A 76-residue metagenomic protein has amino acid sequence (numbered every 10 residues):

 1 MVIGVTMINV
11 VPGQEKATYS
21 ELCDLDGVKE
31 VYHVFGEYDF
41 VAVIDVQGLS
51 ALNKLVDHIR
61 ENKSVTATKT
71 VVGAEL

Functional and structural regions predicted by a protein language model:
M1-L76: A compositional/biophysical signature of low hydrophobicity enriched in polar/charged and small residues
